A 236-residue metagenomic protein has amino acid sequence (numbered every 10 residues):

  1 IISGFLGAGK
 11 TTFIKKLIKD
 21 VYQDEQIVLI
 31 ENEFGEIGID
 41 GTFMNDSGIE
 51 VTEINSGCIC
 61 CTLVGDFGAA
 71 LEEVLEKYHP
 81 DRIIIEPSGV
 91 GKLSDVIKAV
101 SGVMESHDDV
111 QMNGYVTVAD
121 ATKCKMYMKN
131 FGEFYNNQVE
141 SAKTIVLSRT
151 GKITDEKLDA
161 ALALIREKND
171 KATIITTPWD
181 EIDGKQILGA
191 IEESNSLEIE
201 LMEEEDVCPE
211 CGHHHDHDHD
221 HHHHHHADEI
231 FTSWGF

Functional and structural regions predicted by a protein language model:
I1-S3, A8-M128: Nucleotide-state-sensitive switch-loop elements of NTP-binding domains
F13, A70-E73, D95-A99, Q138-S141 (+2 more regions): Alpha-helical scaffold elements adjacent to nucleotide-binding pockets in ATP/GTP-utilizing enzyme cores
I18, E86, N136, L162-I165: Short amphipathic alpha-helical segments and helix-helix/interface helices
V28, D81-I84, D108-A119, Q138-T150 (+1 more regions): Conserved beta-strand/loop subsegment of P-loop NTPase cores
N45-G48, S101, F134, I191-N195: Short, hinge-like loop/turn segments at secondary-structure boundaries
C124, G151-K152: Short histidine/acidic/glycine/proline-rich micro-motifs that form metal- and phosphate-coordinating active-site loops
K129-S141: Flexible active-site lid/hinge loop adjacent to a nucleotide/diphosphate and Mg2+-phosphate binding pocket
I153-F236: C-terminal accessory "lid"/substrate-recognition subdomains
